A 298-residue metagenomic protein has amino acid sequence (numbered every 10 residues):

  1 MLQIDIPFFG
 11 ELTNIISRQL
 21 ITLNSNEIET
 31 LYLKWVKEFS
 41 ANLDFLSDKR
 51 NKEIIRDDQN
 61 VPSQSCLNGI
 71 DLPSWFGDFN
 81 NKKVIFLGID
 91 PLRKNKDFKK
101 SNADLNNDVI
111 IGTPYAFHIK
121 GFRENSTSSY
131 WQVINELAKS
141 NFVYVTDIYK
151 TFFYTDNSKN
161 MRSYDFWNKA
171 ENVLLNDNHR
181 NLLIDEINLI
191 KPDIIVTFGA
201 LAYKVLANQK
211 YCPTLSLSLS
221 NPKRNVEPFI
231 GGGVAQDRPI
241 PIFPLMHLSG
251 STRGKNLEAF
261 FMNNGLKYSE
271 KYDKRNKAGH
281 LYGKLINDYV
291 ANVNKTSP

Functional and structural regions predicted by a protein language model:
M1-F45, M161-N181, K204-P298: C-terminal capping/extension of enzyme domains
M1-R123, F229-V234, D288-P298: Active-site and ligand/interface coordination hotspots across diverse enzymes and nucleic-acid-associated assemblies
Q59-F76, E124-Y130, A170-D185, N221-V226: A Trp-anchored, charged/polar loop motif used as the substrate-binding/catalytic surface of acyl/ester-handling
F79, I89-P91, I148, T197-A202 (+1 more regions): Short, well-ordered beta-to-alpha junction loops that form the rim of enzyme active sites and present histidine/acidic
R93-D97, F152-N157, A202-A207, G250-K255: Short catalytic/ligand-binding loop motif for oxyanion handling, primarily in non-cytosolic enzymes, centered on
V109-E124, T151-L175: Surface-exposed cleft-lining segments at the edges of enzyme active sites
K139-F153: Short, contiguous, well-structured surface segments enriched in hydrophobic/aromatic residues
L183-A200: Proline-aspartate-enriched helix->loop->beta-strand connector
